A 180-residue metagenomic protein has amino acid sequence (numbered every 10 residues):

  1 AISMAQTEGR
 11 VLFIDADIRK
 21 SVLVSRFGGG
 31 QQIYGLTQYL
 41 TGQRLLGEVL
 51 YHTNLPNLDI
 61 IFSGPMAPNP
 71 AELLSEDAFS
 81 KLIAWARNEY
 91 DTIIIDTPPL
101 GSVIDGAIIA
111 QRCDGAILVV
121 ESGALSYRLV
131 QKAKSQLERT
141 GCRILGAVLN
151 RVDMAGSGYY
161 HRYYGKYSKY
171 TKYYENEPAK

Functional and structural regions predicted by a protein language model:
A1-K180: P-loop NTP-binding module
